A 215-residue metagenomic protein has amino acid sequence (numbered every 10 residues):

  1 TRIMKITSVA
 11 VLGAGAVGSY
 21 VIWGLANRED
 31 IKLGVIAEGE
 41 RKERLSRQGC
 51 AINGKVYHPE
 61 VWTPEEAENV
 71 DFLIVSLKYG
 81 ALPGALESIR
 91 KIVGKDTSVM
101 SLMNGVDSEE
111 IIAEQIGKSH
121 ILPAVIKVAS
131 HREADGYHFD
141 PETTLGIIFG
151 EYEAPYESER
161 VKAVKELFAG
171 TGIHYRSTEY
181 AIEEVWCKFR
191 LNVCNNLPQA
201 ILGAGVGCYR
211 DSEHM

Functional and structural regions predicted by a protein language model:
M4-H58: NAD(P)+-binding Rossmann beta1-loop-alpha1 motif at the extreme N-terminus of oxidoreductases
A10, K32-G34, M100, L122 (+2 more regions): A structural signal for isolated positions on well-ordered beta-strands in alpha/beta enzyme cores
G18, K42, S108, S130 (+1 more regions): Flexible, glycine-rich phosphate/dinucleotide-binding loops and adjacent beta-alpha linkers at cofactor/substrate
R41-S46, E109-E110, E157: Short, charged/polar "capping" segments at the starts of alpha-helices and the immediately preceding loops
G54-H138: Rossmann-like NAD(P)(H) cofactor-binding subdomain of soluble oxidoreductases
W62, K91-I92, Q115-H120, D135-M215: Internal alpha-helical scaffold of NAD(P)-dependent oxidoreductase catalytic cores
